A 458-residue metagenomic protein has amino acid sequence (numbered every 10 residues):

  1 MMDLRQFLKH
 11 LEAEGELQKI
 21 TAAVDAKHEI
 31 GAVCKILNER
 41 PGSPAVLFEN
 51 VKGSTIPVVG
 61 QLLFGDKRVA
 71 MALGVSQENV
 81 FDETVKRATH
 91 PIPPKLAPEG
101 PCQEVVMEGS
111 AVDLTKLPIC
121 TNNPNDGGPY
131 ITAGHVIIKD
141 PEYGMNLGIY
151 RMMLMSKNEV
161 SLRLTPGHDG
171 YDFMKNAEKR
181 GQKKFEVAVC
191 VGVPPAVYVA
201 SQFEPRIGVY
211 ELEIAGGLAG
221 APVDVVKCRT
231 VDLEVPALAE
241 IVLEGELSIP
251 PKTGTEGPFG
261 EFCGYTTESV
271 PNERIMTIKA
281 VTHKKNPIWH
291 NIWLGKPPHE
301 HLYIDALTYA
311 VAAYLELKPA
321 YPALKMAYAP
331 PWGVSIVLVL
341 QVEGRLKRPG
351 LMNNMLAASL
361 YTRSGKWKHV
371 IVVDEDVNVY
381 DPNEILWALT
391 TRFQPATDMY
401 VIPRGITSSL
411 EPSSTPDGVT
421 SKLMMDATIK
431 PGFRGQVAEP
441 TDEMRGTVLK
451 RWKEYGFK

Functional and structural regions predicted by a protein language model:
M1-I275, K279-K458: Extended, highly charged
